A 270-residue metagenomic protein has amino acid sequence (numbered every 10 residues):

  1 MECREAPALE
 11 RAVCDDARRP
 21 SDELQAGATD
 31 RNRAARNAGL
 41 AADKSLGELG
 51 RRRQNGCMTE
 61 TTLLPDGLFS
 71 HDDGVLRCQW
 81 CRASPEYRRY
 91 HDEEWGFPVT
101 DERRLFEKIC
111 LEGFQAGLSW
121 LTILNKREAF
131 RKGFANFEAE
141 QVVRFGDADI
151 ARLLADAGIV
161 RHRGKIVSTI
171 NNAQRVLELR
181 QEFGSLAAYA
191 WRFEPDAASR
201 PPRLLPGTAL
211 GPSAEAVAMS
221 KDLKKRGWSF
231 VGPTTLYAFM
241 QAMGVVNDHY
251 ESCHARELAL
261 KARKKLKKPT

Functional and structural regions predicted by a protein language model:
A8, V13-C14, P20-E23, A28-D30 (+1 more regions): Intrinsic low-complexity, disordered N-terminal segments enriched in polar/charged/small residues
A17-R18, A42: Intrinsic disorder/low-complexity segments
G27, G39, G47-G50, G56: Residue-identity detector for glycine
D30, R36-A38, A42, E60-T62 (+1 more regions): N-terminal compositionally biased, intrinsically disordered segments and leader/signal-like regions
G50, Q54-T270: HhH-family (HhH-GPD) DNA N-glycosylase catalytic core used in base-excision repair
